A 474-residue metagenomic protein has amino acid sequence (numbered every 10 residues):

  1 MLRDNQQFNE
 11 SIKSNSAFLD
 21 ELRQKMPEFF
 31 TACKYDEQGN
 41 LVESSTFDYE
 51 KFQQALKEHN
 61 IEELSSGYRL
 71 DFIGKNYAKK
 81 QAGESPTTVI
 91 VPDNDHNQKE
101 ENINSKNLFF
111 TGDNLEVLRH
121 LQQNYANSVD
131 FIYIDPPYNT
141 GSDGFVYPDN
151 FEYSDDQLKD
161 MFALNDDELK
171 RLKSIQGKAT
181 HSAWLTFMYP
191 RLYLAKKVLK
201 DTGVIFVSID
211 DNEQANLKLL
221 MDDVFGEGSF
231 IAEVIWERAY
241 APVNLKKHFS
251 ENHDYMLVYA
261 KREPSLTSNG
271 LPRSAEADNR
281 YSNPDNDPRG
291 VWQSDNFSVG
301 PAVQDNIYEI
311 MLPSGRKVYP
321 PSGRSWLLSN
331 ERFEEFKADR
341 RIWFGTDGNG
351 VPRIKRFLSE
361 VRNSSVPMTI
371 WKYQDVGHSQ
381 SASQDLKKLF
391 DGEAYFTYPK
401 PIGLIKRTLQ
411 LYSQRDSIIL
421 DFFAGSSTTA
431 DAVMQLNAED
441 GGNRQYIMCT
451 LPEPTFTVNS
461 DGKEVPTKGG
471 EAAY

Functional and structural regions predicted by a protein language model:
M1-Y133, Y138-P190, G462-V465: DnaQ-like (DEDDh/DEDDy) 3′-5′ exonuclease domain used for proofreading and 3′-end trimming on nucleic acids
F47, K261-D391: Active-site-adjacent helix-turn-beta-strand microarchitecture at beta-sheet edges that either contains or buttresses
N97-Q123, Q380-I418, Q435: Glycine-rich adenosyl-nucleotide cofactor-binding module
V117, M188-L192, V198-L199, F336-V366 (+2 more regions): Phosphate/ATP-binding catalytic cores across multiple sugar-kinase/actin-like superfamilies, primarily ASKHA
S128-V204, N212, H253-D254, N269-G300 (+2 more regions): SAM-dependent methyltransferase catalytic-core segment centered on the flexible catalytic loop and adjoining short
I134, S417-L436: A phosphate-binding catalytic loop at a beta-strand-loop-alpha-helix junction that coordinates phosphoryl groups
M188, D201-T202, D211-G270: Signature of N6-adenine DNA methyltransferases within the class I
I205-D210, L420-F423: Conserved RecA-like ASCE P-loop NTPase motor core of nucleic-acid helicases/translocases
